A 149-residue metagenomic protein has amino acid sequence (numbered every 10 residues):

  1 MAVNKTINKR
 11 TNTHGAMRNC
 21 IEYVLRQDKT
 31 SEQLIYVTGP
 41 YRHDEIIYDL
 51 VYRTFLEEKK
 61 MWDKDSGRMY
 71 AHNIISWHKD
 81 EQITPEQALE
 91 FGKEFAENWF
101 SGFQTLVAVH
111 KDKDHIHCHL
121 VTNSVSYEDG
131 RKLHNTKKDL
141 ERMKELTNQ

Functional and structural regions predicted by a protein language model:
M1-Q149: N-terminal nicking endonuclease/strand-transfer module with a His-rich metal-binding environment and a catalytic Tyr
